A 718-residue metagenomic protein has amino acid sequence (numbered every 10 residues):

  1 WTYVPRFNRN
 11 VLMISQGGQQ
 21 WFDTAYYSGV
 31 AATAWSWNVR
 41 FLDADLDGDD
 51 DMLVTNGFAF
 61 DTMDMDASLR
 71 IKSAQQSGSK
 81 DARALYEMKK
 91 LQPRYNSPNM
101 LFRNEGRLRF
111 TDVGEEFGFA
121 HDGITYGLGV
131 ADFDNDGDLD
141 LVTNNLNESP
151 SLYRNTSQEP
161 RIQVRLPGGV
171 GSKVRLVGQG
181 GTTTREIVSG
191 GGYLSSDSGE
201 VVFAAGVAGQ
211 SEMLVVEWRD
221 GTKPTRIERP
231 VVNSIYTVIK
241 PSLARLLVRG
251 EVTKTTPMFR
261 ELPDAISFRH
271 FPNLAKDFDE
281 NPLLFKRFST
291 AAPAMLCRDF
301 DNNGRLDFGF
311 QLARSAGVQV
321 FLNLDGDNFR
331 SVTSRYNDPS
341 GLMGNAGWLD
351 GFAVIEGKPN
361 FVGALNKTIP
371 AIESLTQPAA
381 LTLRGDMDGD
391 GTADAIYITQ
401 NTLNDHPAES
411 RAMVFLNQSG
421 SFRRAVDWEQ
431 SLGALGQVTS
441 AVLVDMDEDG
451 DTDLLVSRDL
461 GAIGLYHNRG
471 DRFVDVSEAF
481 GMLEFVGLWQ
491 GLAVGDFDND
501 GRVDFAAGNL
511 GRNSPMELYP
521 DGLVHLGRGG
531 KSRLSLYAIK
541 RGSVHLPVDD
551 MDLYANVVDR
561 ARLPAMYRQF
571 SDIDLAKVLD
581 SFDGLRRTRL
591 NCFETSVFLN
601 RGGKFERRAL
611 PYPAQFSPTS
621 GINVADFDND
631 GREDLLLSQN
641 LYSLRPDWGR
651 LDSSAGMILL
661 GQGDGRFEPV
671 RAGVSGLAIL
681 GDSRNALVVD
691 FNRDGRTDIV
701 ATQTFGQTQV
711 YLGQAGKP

Functional and structural regions predicted by a protein language model:
F7-F22, M65-L69, N96-T111, S149-E159 (+9 more regions): Beta-propeller blade repeat segments, especially FG-GAP/WD-type strand-to-loop junctions in 6- to 7-bladed propeller
W37-L46, Y126-D134, A291-N302, L322 (+8 more regions): Beta-propeller blade termini
D47-T55, N135-N144, N302-L312, E356-A364 (+5 more regions): Acidic/hydrophobic-patterned starts of short beta strands in beta-sheet-rich repeat architectures
F58, N147, R314, L365-K367 (+5 more regions): Residue-level signature of beta-propeller blades and closely related beta-rich strand-turn architectures in secreted
L91-M100, N104-A294, A371, F422 (+7 more regions): Gly/Ser/Thr/Pro-enriched helix-cap/hinge segments flanking short amphipathic alpha-helices
R330-V354: Blade-loop segments of beta-propeller domains
R384, A393-F415, S419-V444, S457-D459: Solenoidal tandem-repeat scaffolds enriched in leucines and small polar residues
